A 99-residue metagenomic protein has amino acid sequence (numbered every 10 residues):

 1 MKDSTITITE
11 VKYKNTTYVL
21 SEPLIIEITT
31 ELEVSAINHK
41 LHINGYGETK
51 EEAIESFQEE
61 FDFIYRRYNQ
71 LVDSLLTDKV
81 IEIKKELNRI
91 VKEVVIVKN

Functional and structural regions predicted by a protein language model:
M1-E22, E51, E55-N99: Short, charged, surface-exposed hinge/linker loops at domain edges that act as mobile lids or interdomain connectors
Y18-K40: Short aromatic-glycine-(Arg/Gly/Cys) micro-motifs in beta-strand/loop hairpins
V34, I43, A53-S56: Residue-level detection of beta-strand scaffold positions
H39-E51: A short, exposed loop/beta-hairpin motif centered on an aromatic-Gly-Thr core
